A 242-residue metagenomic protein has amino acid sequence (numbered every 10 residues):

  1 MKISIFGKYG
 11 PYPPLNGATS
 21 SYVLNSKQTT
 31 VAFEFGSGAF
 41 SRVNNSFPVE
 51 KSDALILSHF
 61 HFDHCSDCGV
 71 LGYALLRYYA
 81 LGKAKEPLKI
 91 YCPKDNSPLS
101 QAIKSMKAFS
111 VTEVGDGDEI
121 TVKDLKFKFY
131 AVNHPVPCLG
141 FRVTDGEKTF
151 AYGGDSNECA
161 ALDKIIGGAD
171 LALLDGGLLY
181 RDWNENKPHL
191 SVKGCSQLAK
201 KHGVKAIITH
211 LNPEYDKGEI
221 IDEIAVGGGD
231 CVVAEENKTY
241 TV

Functional and structural regions predicted by a protein language model:
M1-S46, E113-K164, E236-V242: Core dinuclear metal-dependent hydrolase active-site scaffold
P13, S41, C65-S66, S100 (+2 more regions): Glycine/Thr-rich phosphate-binding loops of Rossmann-like dinucleotide-binding domains
A32-G36, D53-D63, C92-P93, F150-S156 (+3 more regions): Active-site neighborhood of phospho(di)ester-bond hydrolases with catalytic His/Asp-centered motifs
G38-P87, G168-D170: Active-site metal-binding motif and surrounding structural segment of the metallo-beta-lactamase
D67-L75, L99-A102, D216-I224: Metal-dependent catalytic neighborhoods of phosphoester/phosphodiester hydrolases
L71-K89, P137, T144, N184-I207 (+1 more regions): P-loop/Walker A phosphate-binding loop and immediately adjacent motor/lid segment at beta-alpha junctions
L88-K94, E113: Extended hydrophobic secondary-structure segments that form protein cores and membrane-embedded regions
C159-T239: Cap/insert and terminal regions of metallo-dependent hydrolase folds
